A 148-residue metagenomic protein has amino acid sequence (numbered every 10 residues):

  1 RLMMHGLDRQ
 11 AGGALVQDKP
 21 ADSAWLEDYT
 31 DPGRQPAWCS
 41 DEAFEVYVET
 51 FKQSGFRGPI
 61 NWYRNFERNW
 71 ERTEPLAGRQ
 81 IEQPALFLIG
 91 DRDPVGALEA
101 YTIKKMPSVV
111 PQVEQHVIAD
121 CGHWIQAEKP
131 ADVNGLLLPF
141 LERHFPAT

Functional and structural regions predicted by a protein language model:
R1-E74: Helix-rich cap/lid subdomain of alpha/beta-hydrolase
D41-E45, E49, N61, K104 (+4 more regions): Replace "anionic and nucleotidyl ligands
S54, E67, R92-A97, H123: Acidic catalytic loop of the alpha/beta-hydrolase fold
E71, E82-Q83, D132: Preference for well-ordered, secondary-structure-rich cores of eukaryotic proteins
E74-P75, L98-M106: Short alpha-helix in the alpha/beta-hydrolase fold that links the catalytic acid
P75-I81: Serine-hydrolase catalytic core
I81, F87-I89: Short beta-strand/loop motif that positions the catalytic acidic residue of the alpha/beta-hydrolase fold
V110-T148: Catalytic active-site module of serine/aspartate enzymes centered on a nucleophile-bearing elbow/loop
